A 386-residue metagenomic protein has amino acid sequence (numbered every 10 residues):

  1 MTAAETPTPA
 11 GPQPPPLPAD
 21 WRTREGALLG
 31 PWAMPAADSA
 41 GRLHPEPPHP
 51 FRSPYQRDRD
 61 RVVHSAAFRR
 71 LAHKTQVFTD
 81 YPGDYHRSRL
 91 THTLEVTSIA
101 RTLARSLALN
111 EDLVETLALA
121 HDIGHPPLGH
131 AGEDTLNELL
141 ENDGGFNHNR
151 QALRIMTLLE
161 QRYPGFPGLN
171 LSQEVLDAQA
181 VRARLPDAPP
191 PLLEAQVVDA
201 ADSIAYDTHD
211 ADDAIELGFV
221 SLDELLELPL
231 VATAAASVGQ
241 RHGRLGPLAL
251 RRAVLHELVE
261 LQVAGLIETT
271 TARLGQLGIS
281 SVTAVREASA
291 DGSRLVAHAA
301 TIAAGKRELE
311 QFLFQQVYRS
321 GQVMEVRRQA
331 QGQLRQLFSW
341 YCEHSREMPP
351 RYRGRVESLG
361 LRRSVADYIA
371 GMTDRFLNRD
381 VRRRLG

Functional and structural regions predicted by a protein language model:
M1-T93, T97-L103, N110-E111, G132 (+1 more regions): Histidine-centered, transition-metal-coordinating active-site segments
L113-E141, N149: Aspartate-rich (DDxxD/NDxxD/DxxxD) Mg2+/diphosphate-binding motifs and their adjoining helix-loop segments
